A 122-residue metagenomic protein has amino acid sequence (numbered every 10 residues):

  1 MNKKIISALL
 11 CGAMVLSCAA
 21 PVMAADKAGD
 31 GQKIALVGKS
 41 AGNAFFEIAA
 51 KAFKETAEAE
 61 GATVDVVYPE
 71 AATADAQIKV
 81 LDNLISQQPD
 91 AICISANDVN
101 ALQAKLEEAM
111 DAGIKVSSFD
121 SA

Functional and structural regions predicted by a protein language model:
N2-L10, M14, V22-A122: A residue-level marker of the well-folded mature domains of exported/periplasmic proteins
